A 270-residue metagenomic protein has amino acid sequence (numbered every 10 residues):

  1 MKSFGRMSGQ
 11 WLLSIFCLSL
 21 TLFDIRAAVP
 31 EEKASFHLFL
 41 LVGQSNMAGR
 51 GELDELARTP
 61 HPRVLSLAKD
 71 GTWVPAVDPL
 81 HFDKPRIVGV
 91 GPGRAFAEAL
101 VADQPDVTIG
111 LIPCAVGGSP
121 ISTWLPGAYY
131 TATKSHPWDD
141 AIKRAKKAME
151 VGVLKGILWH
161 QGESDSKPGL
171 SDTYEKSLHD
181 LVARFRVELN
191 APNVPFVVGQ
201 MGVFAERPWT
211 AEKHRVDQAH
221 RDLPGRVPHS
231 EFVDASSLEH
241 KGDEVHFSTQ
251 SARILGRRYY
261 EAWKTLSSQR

Functional and structural regions predicted by a protein language model:
M1-L13: Bacterial N-terminal signal peptides that target proteins for export
F4-G5, L20, L38, K155: A general, composition-driven signal for non-globular sequence regions
W11-T21: Bacterial N-terminal signal peptides
A28-R270: Cell-envelope and extracellular/periplasmic
